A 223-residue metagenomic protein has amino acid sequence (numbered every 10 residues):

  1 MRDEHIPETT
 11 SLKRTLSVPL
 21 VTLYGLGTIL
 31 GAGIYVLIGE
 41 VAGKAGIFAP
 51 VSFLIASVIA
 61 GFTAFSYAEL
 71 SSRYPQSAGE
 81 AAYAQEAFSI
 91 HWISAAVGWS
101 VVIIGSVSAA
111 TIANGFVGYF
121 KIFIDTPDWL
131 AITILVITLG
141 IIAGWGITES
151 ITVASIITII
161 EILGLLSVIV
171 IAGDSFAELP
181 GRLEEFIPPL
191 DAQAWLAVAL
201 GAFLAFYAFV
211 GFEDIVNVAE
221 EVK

Functional and structural regions predicted by a protein language model:
M1-F48, G61, F65, S77: Membrane-interface "cap" regions at the ends of multi-pass membrane proteins
H5-K13, P50, D125-L130, I134 (+1 more regions): Helix-loop-helix junctions that connect adjacent transmembrane segments in multi-pass membrane transporters
R14-G25, S89-I104, I134-L135, A192-A205: Select transmembrane alpha-helical segments in multipass membrane proteins
S17, G31, L70, I215-V218: Hydrophobic/aromatic residues within transmembrane alpha-helices of membrane transport systems, especially the TMDs
Y24, V51-I55, A96, V153-I160: Hydrophobic core positions of alpha-helical segments in small-molecule transporters and transporter systems
L26-L30, V58, I103-S106, F206-F209: Hydrophobic/aromatic residues within the transmembrane alpha-helices of Major Facilitator Superfamily
G33, W99-I103, V153-I156: Hydrophobic alpha-helical segments of secondary membrane carriers
E40-K44, S52, G61-V136, I141-G144 (+2 more regions): Hydrophobic transmembrane alpha-helices that form the core helical bundles of multi-pass secondary transporters
